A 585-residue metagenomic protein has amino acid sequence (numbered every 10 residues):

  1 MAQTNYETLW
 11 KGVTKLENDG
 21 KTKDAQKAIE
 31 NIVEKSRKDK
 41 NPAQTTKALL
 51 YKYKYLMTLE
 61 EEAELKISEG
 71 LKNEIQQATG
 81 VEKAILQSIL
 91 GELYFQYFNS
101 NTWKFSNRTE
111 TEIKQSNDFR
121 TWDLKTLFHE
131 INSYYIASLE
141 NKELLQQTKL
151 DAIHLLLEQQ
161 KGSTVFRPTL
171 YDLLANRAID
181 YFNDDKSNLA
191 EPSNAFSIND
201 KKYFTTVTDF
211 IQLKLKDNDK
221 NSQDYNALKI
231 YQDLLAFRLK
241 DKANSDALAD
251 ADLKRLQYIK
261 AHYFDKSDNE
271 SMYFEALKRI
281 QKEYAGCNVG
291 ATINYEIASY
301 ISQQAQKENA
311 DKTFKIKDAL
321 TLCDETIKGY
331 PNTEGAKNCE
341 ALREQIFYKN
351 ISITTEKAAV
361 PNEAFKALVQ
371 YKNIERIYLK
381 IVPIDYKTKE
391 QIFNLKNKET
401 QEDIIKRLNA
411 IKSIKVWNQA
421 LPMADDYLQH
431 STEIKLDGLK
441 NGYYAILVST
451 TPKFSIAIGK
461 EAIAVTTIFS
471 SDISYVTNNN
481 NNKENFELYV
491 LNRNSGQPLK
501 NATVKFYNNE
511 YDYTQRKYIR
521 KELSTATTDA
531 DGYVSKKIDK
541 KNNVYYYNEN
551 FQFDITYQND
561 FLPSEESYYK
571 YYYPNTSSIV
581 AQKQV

Functional and structural regions predicted by a protein language model:
A2-K52, M57-V585: N-terminal, cleavable Sec-dependent signal peptides of secreted/periplasmic/extracellular proteins
